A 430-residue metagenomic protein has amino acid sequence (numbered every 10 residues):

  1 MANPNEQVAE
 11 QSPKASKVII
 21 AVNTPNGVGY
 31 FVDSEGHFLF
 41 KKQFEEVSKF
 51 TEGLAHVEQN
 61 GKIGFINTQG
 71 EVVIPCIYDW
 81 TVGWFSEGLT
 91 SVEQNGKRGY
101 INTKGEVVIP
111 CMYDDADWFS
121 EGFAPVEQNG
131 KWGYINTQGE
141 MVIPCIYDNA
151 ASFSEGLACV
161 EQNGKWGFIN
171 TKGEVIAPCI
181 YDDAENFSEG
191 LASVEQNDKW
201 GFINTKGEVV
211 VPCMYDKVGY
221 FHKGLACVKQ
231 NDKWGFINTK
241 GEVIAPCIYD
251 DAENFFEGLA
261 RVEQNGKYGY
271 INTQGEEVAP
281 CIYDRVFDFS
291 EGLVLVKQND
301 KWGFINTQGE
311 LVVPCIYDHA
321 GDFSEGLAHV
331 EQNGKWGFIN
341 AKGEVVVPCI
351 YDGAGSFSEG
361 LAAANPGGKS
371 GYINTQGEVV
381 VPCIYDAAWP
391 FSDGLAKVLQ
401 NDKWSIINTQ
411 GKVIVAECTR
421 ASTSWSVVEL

Functional and structural regions predicted by a protein language model:
A2-L430: Residue-level detector of conserved, function-critical positions
